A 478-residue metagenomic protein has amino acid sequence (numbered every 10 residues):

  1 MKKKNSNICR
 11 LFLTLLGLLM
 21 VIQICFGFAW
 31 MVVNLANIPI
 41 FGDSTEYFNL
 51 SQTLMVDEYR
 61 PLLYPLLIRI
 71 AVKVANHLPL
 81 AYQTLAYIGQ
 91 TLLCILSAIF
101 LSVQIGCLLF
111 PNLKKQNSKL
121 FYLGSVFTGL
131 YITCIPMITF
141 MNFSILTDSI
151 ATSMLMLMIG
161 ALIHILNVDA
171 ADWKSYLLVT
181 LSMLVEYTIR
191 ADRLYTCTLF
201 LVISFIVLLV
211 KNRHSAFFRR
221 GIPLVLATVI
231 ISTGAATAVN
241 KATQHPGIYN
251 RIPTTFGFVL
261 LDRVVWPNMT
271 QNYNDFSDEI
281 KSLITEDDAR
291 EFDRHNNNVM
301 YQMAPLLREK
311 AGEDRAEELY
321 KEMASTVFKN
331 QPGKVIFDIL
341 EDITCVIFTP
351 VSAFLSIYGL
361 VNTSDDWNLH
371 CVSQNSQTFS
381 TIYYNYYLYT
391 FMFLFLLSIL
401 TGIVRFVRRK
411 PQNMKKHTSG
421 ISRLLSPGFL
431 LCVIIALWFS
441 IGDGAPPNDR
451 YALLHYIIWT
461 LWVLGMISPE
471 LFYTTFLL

Functional and structural regions predicted by a protein language model:
C9-P39, I132-C134, T228-K241, I434-I435: Transmembrane signal-anchor helices characteristic of membrane glycosylation enzymes that use polyprenol
V32-Y47, M55-A71, A75-A81, A316: Extracytoplasmic catalytic/substrate-binding loops of multi-pass membrane glycan-assembly enzymes
L62, L66, N76-F100, V126: Loop-to-helix entry region of an early transmembrane alpha helix in multi-pass inner-membrane enzymes
T84-L93, V335-V433: Membrane-interface anchor segments at the N-terminal boundary of transmembrane helices in multi-pass membrane enzymes
I88-Q116, L157, A161: Transmembrane-helix motifs of polytopic, lipid-linked glycan transferases
G89, L130-L162, E186-T196, Y451-L454: Multi-pass, polyprenyl lipid-linked donor-dependent membrane glycosyltransferases
S175-R190, V202, A227-A235: Membrane-interface alpha helices of multi-pass inner-membrane proteins
H245-S364: Membrane-proximal stem/loop segments at transmembrane-domain junctions that anchor or position
